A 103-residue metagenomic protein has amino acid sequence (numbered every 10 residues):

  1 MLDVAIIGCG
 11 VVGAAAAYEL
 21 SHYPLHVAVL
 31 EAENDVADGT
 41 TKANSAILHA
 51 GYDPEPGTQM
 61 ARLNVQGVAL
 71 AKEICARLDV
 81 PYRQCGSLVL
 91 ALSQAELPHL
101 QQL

Functional and structural regions predicted by a protein language model:
M1-L2, L25, A43, C85: Short coil/turn connectors at secondary-structure junctions
L2-V29: N-terminal Rossmann-like FAD-binding beta1-loop-alpha1 element of flavoenzymes
G13-A14, E19, A32-E33, H49 (+2 more regions): N-terminal, helix-rich and Lys/Arg-enriched segments in bacterial and organellar proteins
A16, G39, L100: Short glycine-/acidic-enriched loop or helix-start segments at secondary-structure transitions that form or flank
S21-A43: Glycine-rich FAD pyrophosphate-binding loop
A46-L103: Dinucleotide-binding Rossmann-like beta1-alpha1 core, especially the glycine-rich loop that anchors the ADP
